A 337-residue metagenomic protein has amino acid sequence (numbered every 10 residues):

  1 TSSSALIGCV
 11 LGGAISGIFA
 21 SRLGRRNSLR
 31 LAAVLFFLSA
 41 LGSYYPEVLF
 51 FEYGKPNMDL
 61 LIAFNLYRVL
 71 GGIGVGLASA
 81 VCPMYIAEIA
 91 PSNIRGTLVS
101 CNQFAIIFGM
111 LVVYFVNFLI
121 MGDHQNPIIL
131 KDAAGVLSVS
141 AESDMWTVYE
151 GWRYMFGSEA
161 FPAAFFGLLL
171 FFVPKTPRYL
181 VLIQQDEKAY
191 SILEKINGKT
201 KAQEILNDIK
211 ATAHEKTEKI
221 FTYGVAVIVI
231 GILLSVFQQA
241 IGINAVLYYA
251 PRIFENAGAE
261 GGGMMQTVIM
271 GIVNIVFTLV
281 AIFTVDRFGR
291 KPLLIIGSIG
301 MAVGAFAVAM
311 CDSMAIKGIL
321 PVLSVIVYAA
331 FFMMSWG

Functional and structural regions predicted by a protein language model:
T1-E194, A211-G337: Alpha-helical transmembrane bundle of multi-pass membrane proteins
I196-G198: Short helix/loop segments within enzyme catalytic domains that coordinate or immediately flank catalytic cofactors
A202-A211: Short, well-structured alpha-helical segments
